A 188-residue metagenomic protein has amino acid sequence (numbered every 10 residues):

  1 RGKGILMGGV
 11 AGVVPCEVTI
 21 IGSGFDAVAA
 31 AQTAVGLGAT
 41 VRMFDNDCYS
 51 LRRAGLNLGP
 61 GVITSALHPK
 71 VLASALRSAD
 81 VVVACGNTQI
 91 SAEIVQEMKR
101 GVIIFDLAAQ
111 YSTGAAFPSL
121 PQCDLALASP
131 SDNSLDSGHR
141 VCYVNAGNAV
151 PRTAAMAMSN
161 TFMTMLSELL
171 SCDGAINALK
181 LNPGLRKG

Functional and structural regions predicted by a protein language model:
R1-G2, L6, Q110-G188: Adenosine-phosphate binding glycine-rich loop
G2-A84: Glycine-rich phosphate/diphosphate-binding loop of Rossmann-like nucleotide-binding domains
F25, A29, D45-Y49, R53 (+6 more regions): Conserved active-site and cofactor/substrate-binding residues in soluble primary-metabolism enzymes
V41, L67-K70, K99, A149 (+1 more regions): A short glycine-/small-residue-rich loop at the edge of a beta-strand within enzyme catalytic domains
F44, F105-L107, Y143: Generic beta-sheet signal
G59-D136: Rossmann-like adenosine-cofactor binding region
